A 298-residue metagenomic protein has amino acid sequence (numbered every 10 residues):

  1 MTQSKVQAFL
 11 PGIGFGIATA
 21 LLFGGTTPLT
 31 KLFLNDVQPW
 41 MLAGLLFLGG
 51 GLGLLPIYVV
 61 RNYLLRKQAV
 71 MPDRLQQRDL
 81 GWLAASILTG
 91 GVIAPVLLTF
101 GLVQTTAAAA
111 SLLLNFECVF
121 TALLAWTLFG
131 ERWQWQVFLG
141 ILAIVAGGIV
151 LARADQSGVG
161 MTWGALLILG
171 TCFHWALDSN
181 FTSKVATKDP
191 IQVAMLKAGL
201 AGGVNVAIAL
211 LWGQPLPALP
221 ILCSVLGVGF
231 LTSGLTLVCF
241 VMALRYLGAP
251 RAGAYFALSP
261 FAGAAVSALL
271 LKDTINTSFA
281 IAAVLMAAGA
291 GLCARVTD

Functional and structural regions predicted by a protein language model:
M1-L46, G50, F100, S157-K184: Glycine-/small-residue-enriched transmembrane alpha-helix faces in small-molecule transporters and effluxers
L10-F15, W40-R61, G81, A85 (+3 more regions): Hydrophobic alpha-helical transmembrane segments of multi-pass integral membrane proteins, especially transporters
A20, A43-L45, P95, A109-C118 (+2 more regions): Helix-helix packing/entry segments at the starts of transmembrane helices
L22-T27, Y58-A108, L114, V150 (+1 more regions): Specific transmembrane alpha-helical segments of multi-pass solute transporters/efflux pumps, especially DMT/EamA
G24, P28, I87-V92, V96 (+8 more regions): Hydrophobic/small/kink-forming positions within alpha-helical transmembrane segments of polytopic membrane proteins
F33, L42, L46, G101 (+6 more regions): Hydrophobic/aromatic residues within transmembrane alpha-helices of multi-pass small-molecule transporters
L54, L124, W133-R153, C172 (+4 more regions): Hydrophobic transmembrane alpha-helices of multi-pass small-molecule transport proteins
G81, S111-L114, T127-V150, G158-A165 (+3 more regions): Loop-to-transmembrane alpha-helix entry segments
